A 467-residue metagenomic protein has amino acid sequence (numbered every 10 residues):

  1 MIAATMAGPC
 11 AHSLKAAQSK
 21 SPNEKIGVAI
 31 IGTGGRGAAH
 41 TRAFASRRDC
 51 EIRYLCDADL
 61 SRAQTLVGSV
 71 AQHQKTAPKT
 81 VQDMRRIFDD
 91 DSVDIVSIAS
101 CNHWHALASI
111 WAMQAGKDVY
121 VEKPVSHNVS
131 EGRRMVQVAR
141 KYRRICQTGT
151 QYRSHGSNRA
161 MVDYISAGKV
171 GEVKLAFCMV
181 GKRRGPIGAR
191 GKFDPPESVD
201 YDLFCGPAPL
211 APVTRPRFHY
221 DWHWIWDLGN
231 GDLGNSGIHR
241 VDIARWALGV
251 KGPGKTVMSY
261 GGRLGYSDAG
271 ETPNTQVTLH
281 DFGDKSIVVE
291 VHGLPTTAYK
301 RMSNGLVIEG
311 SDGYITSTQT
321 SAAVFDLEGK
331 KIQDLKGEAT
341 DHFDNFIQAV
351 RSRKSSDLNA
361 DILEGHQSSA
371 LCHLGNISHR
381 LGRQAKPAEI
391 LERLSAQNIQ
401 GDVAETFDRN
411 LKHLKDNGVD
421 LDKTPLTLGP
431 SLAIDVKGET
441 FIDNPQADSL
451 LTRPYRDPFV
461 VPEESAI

Functional and structural regions predicted by a protein language model:
M1-V121, S130-I145: N-terminal glycine-/serine-/threonine-rich beta1-alpha1-beta2 phosphate-ribose binding loop of Rossmann-like
R36-G37, T80, H105, S154-S157 (+3 more regions): Conserved donor sugar-nucleotide recognition element shared by glycan-biosynthetic enzymes
T41, Q64-V67, R85-F88, S97 (+9 more regions): Non-transmembrane alpha-helical segments in soluble domains of secreted/periplasmic/extracellular proteins
D49, S92, K169-E172, P253: Glycine-centered tight turns that cap/initiate beta-strands
D57, A99, V129, Y152-H155 (+1 more regions): Soluble non-cytosolic domains of exported or imported proteins
I98, P124, G149-T150, L233 (+1 more regions): Glycine- and other small-residue-rich loops at beta-strand/loop junctions that grip anionic moieties
D118-Y120, V125-L203: A contiguous active-site-proximal alpha/beta segment in oxidoreductase catalytic domains
R159-A160, E172, F177-C178, R183-G231 (+1 more regions): Contiguous beta-strand/loop segments that form the cofactor/metal-binding neighborhood of enzyme cores
